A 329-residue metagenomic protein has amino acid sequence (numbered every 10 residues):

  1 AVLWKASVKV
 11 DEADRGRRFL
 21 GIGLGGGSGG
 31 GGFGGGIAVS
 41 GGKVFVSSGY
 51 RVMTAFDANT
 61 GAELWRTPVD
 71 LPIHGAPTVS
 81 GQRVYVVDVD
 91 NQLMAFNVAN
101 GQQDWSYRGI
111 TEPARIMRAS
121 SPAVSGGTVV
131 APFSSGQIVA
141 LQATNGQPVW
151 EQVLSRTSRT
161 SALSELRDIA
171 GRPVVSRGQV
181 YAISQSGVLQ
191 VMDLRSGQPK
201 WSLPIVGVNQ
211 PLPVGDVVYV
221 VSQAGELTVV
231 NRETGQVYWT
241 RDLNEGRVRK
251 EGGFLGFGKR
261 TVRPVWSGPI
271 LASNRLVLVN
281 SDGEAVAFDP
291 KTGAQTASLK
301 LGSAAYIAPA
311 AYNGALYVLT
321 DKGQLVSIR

Functional and structural regions predicted by a protein language model:
K5-A38, L64-S80, Q103-G126, E151-V174 (+3 more regions): Extracytoplasmic beta-rich repeat domains
S48-G49, D88-V89, F133-S134, S184-Q185 (+3 more regions): Structural signature of WD-repeat beta-propellers
R51, A62, R66, N91-Q92 (+3 more regions): Tandem repeat domain/solenoid detector
D57-T60, N97-G101, A143-G146, D193-S196 (+3 more regions): Short loop/turn segments that connect beta-strands within beta-propeller blades
G136-R195, P199-K200: Acidic, glycine-rich loop-and-beta core segments that form the ion-binding/anion-interacting portion of active sites
L301-R329: Blade-level signature of beta-propeller repeat domains, shared across WD40, Kelch, NHL, RCC1 and BNR/Asp-box propellers
